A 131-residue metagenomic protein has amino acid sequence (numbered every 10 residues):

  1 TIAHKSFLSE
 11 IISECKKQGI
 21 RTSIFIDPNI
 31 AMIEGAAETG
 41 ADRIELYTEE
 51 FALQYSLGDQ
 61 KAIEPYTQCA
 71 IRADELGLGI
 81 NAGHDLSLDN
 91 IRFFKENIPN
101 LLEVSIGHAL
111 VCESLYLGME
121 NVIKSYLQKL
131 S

Functional and structural regions predicted by a protein language model:
T1, E38-G40, D59-K61, K95-I98 (+1 more regions): Short, glycine/charged-enriched secondary-structure capping and boundary segments
T1-S23, D59-A82, I98, Y126-L130: Alpha-helix-loop-beta-strand connector modules within alpha/beta enzyme cores
H4, L8, N29, A62 (+4 more regions): Aromatic/hydrophobic pocket-lining residues that form the small-molecule binding cavity in soluble enzyme cores
I20, D27-N29, Y47-F51, L78-G79 (+2 more regions): Active-site beta-loop-alpha junctions enriched in small/polar residues
I20-A73: Histidine/lysine/aspartate-rich catalytic loop segments that bind and position anionic ligands
N29-T39, L86-L101: Catalytic cores of alpha/beta
R43-Y55, P99-M119: Glycine-rich phosphate-binding active-site loops on the catalytic face of alpha/beta enzymes
G58-D59, E113-S131: C-terminal helical cap(s) of enzyme catalytic domains, especially alpha/beta-barrels
